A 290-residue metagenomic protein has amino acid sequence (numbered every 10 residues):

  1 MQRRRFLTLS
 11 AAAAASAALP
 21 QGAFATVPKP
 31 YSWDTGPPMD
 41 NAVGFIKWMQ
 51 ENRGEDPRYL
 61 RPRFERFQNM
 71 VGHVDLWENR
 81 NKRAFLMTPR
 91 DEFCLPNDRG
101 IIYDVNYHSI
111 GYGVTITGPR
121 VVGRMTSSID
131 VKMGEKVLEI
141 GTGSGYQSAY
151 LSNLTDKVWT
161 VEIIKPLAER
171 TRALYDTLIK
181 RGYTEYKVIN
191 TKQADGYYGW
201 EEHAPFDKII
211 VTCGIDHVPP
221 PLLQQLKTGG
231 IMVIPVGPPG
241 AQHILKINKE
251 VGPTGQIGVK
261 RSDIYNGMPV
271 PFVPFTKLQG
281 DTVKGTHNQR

Functional and structural regions predicted by a protein language model:
M1-A13: N-terminal secretory signal peptides and thylakoid transit peptides that target proteins across membranes
T8, A15, A23-A25: Short hydrophobic alpha-helices and adjacent helix-cap/hinge residues
T8, M87, E202: Phosphate-coordinating loops and pocket residues in cytosolic domains that bind phosphorylated ligands
T26-M133, M268: Class I SAM-dependent transferase core
T26-P62, Q224, V233-R290: SAM/dcSAM-binding transferase cores
D40, R58-Y59, F64, H73-L76 (+10 more regions): Extracytoplasmic/lumenal soluble domains of exported proteins with redox or metal-associated functions
T126, D130-G252: Conserved nucleotide-cofactor-binding alpha/beta core module
